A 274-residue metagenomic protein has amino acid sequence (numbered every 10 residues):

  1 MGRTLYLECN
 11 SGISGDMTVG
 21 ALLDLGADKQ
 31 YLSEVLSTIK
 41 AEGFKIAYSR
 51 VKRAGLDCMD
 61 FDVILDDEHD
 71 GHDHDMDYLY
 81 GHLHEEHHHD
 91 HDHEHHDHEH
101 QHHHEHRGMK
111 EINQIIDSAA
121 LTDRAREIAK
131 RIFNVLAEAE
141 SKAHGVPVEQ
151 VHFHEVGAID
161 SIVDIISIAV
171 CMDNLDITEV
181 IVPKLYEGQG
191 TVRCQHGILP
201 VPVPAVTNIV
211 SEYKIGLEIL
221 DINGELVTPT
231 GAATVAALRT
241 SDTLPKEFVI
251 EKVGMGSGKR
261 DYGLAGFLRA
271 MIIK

Functional and structural regions predicted by a protein language model:
M1-I46: N-terminal phosphate-binding or glycine-rich loops at protein starts, especially the Walker A/P-loop of NTPases
L5-L23, I112-Q114, S118, V135 (+4 more regions): N-terminal loops that bind phosphate or other acidic moieties and the adjacent beta-alpha structural core
G12, F61, D160, V235: Divalent metal-coordination and catalytic microenvironments
I13, M17, A27-Y31, L56 (+7 more regions): Conserved active-site and cofactor/substrate-binding residues in soluble primary-metabolism enzymes
D16-L23, S33, N113, K130-A137 (+5 more regions): Predominant activation on well-ordered alpha-helical scaffold segments within soluble catalytic domains
D57-E111: Histidine-centered metal-binding segments
G108-H152: Anion-binding (especially nucleotide phosphate/pyrophosphate-binding) glycine-rich loop and adjoining beta-alpha core
I177-K274: Mobile "lid/hinge" segments at catalytic clefts and subdomain interfaces of large enzymes
